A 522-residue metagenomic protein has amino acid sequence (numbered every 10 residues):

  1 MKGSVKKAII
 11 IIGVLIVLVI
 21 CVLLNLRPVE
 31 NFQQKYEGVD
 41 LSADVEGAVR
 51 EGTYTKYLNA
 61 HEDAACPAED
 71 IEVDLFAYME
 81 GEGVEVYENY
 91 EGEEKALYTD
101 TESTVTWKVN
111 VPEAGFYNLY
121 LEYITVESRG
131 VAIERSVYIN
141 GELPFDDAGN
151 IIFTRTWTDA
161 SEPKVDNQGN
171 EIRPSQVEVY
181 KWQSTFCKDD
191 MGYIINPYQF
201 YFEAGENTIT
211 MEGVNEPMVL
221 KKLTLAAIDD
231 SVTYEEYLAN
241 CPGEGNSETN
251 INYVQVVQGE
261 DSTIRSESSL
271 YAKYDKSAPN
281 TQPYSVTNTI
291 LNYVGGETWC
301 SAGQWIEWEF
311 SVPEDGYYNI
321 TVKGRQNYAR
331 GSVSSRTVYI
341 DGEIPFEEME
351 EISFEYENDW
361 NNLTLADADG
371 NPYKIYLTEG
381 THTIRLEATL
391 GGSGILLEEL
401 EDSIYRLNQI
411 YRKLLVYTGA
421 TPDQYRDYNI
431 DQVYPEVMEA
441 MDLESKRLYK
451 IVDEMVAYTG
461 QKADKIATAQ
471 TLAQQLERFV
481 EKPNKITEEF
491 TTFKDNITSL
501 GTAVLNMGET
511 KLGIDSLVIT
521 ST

Functional and structural regions predicted by a protein language model:
G3-S521: Extracytoplasmic
